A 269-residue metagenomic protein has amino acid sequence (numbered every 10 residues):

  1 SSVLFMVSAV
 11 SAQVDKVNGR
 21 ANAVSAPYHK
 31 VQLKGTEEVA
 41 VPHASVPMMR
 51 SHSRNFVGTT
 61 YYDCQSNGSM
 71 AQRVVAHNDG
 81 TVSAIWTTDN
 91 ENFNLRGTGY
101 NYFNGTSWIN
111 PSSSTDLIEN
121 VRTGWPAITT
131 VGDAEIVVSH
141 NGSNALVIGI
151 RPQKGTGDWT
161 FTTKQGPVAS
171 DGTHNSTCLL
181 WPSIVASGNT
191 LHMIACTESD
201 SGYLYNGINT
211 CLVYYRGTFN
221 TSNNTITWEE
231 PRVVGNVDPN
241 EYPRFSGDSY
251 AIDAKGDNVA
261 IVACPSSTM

Functional and structural regions predicted by a protein language model:
S1-M6: Bacterial N-terminal signal peptides
S8-A12: Sec/Tat signal peptide C-region and signal peptidase I cleavage site
Q13-M269: Extracellular, repeat-based ectodomains that mediate carbohydrate processing or recognition
